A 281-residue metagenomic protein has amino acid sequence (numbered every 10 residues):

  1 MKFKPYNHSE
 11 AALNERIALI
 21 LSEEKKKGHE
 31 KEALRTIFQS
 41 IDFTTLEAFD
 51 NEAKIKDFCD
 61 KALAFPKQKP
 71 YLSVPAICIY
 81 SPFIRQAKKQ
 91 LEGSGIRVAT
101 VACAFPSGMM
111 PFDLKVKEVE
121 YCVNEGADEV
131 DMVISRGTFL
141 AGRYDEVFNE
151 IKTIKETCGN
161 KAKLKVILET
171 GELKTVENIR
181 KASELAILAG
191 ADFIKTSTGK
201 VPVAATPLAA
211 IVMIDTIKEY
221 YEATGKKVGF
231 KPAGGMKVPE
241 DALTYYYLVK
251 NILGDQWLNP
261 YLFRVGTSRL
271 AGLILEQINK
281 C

Functional and structural regions predicted by a protein language model:
M1-I41: Charged, compositionally biased N-terminal leader segments and the immediate start of the first structured element
K27-S40, T44, F49-L72, P82-F230 (+3 more regions): Alpha/beta enzyme core
